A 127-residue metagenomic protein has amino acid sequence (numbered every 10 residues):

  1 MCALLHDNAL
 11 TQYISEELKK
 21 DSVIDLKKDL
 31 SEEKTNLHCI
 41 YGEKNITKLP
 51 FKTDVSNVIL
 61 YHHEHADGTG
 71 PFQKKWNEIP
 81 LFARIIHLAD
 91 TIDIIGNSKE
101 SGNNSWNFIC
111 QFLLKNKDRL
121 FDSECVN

Functional and structural regions predicted by a protein language model:
M1-N127: Histidine- and acidic-residue-rich, metal-dependent catalytic cores
